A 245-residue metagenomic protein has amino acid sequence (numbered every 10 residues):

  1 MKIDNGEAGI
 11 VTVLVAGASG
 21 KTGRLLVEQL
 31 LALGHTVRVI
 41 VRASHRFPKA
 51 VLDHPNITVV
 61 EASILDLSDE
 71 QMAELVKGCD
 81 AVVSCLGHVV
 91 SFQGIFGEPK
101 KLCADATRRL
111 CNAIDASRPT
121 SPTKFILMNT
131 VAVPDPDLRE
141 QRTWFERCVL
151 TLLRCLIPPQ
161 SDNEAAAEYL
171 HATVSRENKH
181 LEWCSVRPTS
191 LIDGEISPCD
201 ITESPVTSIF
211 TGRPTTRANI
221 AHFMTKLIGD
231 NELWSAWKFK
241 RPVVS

Functional and structural regions predicted by a protein language model:
K2, K21, T123, S208-S245: Mid/C-terminal beta-alpha module of Rossmann-like enzyme folds, strongest in SDR-family dehydrogenases/epimerases
I3-H35: N-terminal Rossmann NAD(P)H-binding glycine-rich loop of SDR-like oxidoreductase domains
V13, V39, R46-R109, A113 (+1 more regions): NAD(P)H-binding glycine-rich loop region in Rossmannoid oxidoreductase-like domains and their noncatalytic homologs
A16, I40, V82-L86, F125-V131 (+1 more regions): SDR active-site strand-loop-helix element
S91, V131-L138, L191-E195: Conserved catalytic-site region of short-chain dehydrogenase/reductase
R109-I157: Conserved Rossmann-fold NAD(P)-dependent oxidoreductase catalytic core, especially the SDR/UDP-sugar
A167-D193: Conserved beta-loop-beta element that borders a ligand/cofactor-binding pocket
